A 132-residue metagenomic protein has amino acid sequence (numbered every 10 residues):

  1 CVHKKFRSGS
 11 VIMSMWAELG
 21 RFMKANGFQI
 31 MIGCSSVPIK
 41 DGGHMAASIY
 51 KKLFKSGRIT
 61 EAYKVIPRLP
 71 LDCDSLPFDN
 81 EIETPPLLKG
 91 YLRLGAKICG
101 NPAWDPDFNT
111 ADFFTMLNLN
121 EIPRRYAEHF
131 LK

Functional and structural regions predicted by a protein language model:
C1-K97, P102-T110: Acyl-donor binding region in acyl/amide transferases
N109-I122: C-terminal "cap" of GNAT-fold acetyltransferases
I122-K132: Non-heme Fe(II)/2-oxoglutarate
